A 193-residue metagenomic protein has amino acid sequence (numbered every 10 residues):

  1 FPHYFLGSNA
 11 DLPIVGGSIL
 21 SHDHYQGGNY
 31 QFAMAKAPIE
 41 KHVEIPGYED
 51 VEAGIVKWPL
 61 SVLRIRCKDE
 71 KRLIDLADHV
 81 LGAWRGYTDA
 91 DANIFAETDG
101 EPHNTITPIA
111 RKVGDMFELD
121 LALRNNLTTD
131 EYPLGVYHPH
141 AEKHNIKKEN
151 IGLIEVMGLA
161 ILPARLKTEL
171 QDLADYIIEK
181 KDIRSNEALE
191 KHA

Functional and structural regions predicted by a protein language model:
P2-S18, G27-T88: Catalytic or ion-translocation cores adjacent to nucleophile or general acid/base/metal-coordination motifs in diverse
P13-S21, D99-H103: Beta-rich nucleic-acid/ligand-interaction surfaces
V56-V62, C67-K71, D75-A193: C-terminal accessory/tail domains of diverse enzymes
